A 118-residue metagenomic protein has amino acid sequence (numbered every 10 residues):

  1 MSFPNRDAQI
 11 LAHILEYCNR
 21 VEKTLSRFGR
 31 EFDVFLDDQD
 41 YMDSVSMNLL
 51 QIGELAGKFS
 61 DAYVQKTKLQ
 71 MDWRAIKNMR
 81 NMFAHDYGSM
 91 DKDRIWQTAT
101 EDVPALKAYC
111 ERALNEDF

Functional and structural regions predicted by a protein language model:
M1-F118: Solvent-exposed interaction patches of small proteins and small membrane subunits
